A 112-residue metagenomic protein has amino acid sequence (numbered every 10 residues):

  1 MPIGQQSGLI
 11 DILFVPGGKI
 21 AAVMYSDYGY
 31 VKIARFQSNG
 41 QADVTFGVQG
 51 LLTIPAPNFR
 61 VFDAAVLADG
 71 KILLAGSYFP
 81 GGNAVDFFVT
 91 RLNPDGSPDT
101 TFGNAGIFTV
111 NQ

Functional and structural regions predicted by a protein language model:
M1-Q112: Extracytoplasmic mature domains of secreted or surface-exposed proteins
